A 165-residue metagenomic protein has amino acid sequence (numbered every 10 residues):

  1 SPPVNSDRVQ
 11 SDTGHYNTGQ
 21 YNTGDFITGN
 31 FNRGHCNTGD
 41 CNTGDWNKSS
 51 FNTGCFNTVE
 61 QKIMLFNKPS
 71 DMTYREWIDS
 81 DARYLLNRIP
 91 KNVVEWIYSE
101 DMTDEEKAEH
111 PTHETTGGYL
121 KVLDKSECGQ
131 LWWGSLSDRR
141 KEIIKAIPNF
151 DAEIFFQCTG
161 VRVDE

Functional and structural regions predicted by a protein language model:
S1-E165: Short, glycine-biased loop/turn motifs at secondary-structure junctions and in low-complexity Ser/Thr/Pro-rich termini
